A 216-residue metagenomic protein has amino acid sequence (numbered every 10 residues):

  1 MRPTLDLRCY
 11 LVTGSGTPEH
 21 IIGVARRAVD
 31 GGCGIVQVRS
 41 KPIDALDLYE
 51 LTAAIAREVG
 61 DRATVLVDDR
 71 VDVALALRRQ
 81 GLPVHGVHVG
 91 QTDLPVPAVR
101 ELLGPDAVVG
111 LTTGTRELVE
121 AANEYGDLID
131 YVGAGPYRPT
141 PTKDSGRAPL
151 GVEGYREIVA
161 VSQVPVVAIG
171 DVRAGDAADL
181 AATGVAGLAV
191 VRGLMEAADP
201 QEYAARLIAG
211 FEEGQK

Functional and structural regions predicted by a protein language model:
M1-D93, L102-D130, R147, E153 (+4 more regions): Conserved N-terminal beta1-alpha1 strand-loop-helix module at the mouth
V99: Phosphate-handling DNA/RNA-contact segment within nucleic-acid enzymes
D130-R138: Non-cysteine beta-strand/loop elements that form the S-adenosyl-L-methionine
Y137-P139, V172-R173: Short acidic/polar capping segments at secondary-structure boundaries
T142-D144: Glycine/threonine-rich flexible loop motifs
